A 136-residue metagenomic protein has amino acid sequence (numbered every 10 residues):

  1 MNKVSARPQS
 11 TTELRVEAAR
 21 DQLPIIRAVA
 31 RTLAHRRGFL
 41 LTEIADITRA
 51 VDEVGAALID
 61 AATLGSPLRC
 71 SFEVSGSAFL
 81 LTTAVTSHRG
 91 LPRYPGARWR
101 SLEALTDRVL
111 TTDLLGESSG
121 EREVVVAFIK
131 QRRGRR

Functional and structural regions predicted by a protein language model:
M1-E13, A57-R136: Conserved beta-strand-loop-beta-strand hairpin that lines the nucleotide-binding pocket of ATP/GTP-utilizing enzymes
M1-R49: Bergerat-fold GHKL ATPase/HATPase_c domain
L40-G65: Conserved ATP-binding N-box helix of the HATPase_c
